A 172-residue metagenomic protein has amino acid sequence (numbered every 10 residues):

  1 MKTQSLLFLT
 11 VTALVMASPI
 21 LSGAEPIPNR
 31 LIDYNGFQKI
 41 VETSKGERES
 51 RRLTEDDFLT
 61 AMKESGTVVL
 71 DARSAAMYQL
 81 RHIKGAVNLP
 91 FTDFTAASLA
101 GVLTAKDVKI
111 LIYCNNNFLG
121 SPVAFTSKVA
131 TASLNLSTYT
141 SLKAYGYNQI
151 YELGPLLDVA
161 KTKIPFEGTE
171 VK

Functional and structural regions predicted by a protein language model:
K2-T10, V15, P19-E49, Q79-I83 (+2 more regions): Rhodanese-like catalytic fold shared by cysteine-dependent sulfurtransferases and DSP/PTP-type phosphatases
E47-A61: A short, well-structured juxtamembrane/interface segment
D57, R73, S137: Short Gly/charged-rich anion-binding patches and loops
T60, M77-L80: Short, solvent-exposed loop/turn elements at domain surfaces
E64, V69, Q79: Periplasmic peptidoglycan-binding/tethering modules of Gram-negative envelope proteins
V68-R73, A86-L89: Short hydrophobic beta-strand that contains or immediately precedes a catalytic carboxylate
